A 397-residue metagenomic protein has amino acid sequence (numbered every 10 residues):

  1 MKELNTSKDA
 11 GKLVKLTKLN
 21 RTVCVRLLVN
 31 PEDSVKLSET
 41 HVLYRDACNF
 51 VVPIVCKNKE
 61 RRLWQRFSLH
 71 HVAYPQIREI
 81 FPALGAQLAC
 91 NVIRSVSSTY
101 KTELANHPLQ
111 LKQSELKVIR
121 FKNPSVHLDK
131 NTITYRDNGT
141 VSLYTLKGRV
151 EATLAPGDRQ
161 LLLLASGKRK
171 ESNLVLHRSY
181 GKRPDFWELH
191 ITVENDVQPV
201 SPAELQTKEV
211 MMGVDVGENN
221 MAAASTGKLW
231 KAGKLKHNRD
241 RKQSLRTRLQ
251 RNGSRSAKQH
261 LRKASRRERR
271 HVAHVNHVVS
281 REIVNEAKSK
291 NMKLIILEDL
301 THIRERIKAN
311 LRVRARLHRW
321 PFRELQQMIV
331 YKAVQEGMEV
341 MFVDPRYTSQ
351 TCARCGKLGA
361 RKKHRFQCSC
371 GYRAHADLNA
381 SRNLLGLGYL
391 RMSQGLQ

Functional and structural regions predicted by a protein language model:
M1-Q397: Nucleic-acid substrate recognition interfaces
